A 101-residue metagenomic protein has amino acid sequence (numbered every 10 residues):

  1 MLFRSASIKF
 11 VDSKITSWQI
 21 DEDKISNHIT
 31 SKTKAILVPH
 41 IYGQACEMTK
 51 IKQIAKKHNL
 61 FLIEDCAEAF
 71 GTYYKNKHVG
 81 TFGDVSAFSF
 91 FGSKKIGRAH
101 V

Functional and structural regions predicted by a protein language model:
M1, I8, S86-S89: Short non-domain terminal segments
M1-L2, A99-H100: Short, small-residue-biased leader/transition segments that mark boundaries at the very start of proteins
F3-C66, Y73: PLP-dependent aminotransferase-like
E64-R98: Conserved active-site segment immediately N-terminal to the catalytic lysine that forms the internal aldimine
